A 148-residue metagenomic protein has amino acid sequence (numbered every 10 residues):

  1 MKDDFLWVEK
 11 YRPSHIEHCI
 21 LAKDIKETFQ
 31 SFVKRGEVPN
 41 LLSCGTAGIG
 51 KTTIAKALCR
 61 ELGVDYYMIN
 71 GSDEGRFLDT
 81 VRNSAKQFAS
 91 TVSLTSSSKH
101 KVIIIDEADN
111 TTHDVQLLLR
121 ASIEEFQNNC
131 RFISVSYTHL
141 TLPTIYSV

Functional and structural regions predicted by a protein language model:
M1-L140: P-loop/Walker A NTP-binding region and its immediately flanking N-terminal helices in P-loop NTPase folds
H139-V148: Single conserved hydrophobic/aromatic residue that forms the stacking wall/gate of nucleotide- or nucleobase-binding
